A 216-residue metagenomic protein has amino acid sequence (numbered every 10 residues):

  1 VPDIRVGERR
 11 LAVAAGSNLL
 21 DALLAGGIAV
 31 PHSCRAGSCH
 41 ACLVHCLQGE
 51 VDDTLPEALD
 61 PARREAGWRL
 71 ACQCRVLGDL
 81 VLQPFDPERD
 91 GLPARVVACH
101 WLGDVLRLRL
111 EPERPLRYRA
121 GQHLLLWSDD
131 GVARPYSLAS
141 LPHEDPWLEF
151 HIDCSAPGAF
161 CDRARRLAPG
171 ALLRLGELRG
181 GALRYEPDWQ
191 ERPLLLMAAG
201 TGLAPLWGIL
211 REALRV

Functional and structural regions predicted by a protein language model:
V1-E8: Eukaryote-biased recognition of intrinsically disordered, low-complexity regulatory segments
R9, V30, R35, P112-R114 (+1 more regions): Short, conserved secondary-structure segments in the cores of folded domains
L11, L19-P31, H40-E88: Iron-sulfur (Fe-S) cluster-binding segments and ferredoxin-like electron-carrier domains, especially [2Fe-2S]
A12, S33, R63, R117 (+1 more regions): Residue-level "contact hotspot" at macromolecular interaction interfaces
V76, D86-E88, D130-V132, E177-A182: Short, charged beta-turn/beta-strand-edge "cap" motif at the junction between a beta-strand and an adjacent loop
D90-L172: Ferredoxin-reductase
C154-V216: FNR/FR-type flavoprotein reductase catalytic core
